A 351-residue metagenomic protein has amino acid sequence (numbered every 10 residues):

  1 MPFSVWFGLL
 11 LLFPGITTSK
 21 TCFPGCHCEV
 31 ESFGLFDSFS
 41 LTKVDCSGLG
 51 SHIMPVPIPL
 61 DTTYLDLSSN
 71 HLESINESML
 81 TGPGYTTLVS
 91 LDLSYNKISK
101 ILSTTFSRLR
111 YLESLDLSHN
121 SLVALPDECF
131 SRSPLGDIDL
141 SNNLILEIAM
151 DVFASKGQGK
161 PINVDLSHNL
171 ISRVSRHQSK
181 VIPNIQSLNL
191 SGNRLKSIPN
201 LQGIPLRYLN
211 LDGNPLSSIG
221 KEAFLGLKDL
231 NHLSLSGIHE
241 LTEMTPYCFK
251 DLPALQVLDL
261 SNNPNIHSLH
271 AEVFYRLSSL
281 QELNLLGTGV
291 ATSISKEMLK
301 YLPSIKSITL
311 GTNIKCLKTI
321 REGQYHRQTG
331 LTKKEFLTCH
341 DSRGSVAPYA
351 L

Functional and structural regions predicted by a protein language model:
P2-L351: Extracellular leucine-rich repeat
